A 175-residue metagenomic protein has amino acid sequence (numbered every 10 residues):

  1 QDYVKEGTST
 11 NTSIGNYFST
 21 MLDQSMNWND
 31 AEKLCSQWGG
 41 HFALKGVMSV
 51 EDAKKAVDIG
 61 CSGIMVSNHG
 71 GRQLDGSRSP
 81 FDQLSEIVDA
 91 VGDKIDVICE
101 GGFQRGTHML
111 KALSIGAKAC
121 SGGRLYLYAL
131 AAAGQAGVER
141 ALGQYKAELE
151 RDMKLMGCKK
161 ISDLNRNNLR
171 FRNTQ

Functional and structural regions predicted by a protein language model:
Q1-C99, T107-Y128: Alpha/beta enzyme core
K54-V57, L113, L142, K146 (+1 more regions): Residues within alpha-helical segments
G76-I87, L130-E150: C-terminal helical cap(s) of enzyme catalytic domains, especially alpha/beta-barrels
A147-Q175: Charged C-terminal helix
